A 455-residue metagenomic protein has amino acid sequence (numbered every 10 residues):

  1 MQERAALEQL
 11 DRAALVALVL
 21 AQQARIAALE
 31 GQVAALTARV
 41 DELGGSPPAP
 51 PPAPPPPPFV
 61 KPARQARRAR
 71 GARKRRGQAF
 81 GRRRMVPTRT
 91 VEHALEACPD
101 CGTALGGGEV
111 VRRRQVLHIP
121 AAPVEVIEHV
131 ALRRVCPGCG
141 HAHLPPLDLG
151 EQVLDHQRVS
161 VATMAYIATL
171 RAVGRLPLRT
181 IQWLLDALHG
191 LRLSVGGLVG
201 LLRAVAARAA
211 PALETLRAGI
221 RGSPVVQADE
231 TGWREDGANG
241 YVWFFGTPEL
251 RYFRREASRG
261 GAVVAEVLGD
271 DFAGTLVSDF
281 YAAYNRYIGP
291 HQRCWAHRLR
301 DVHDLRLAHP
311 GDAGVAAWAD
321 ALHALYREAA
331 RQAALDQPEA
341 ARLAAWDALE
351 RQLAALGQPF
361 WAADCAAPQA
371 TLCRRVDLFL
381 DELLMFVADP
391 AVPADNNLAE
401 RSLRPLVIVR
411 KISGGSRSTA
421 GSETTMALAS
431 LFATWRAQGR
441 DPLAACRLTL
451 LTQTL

Functional and structural regions predicted by a protein language model:
M1-D155, A228, R234, S278: Short, flexible loop/hinge motifs at secondary-structure junctions
A34, L95, E128-L455: Catalytic center-proximal scaffold of phosphoryl-transfer enzymes
